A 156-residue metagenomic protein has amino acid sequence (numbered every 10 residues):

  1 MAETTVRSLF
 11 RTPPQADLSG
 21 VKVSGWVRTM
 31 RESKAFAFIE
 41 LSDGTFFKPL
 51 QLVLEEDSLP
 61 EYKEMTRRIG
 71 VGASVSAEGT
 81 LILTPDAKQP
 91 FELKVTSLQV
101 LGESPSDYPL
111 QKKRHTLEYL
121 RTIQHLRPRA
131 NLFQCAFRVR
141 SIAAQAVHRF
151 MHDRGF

Functional and structural regions predicted by a protein language model:
M1-F156: Class II aminoacyl-tRNA synthetase catalytic cores and aaRS-like
